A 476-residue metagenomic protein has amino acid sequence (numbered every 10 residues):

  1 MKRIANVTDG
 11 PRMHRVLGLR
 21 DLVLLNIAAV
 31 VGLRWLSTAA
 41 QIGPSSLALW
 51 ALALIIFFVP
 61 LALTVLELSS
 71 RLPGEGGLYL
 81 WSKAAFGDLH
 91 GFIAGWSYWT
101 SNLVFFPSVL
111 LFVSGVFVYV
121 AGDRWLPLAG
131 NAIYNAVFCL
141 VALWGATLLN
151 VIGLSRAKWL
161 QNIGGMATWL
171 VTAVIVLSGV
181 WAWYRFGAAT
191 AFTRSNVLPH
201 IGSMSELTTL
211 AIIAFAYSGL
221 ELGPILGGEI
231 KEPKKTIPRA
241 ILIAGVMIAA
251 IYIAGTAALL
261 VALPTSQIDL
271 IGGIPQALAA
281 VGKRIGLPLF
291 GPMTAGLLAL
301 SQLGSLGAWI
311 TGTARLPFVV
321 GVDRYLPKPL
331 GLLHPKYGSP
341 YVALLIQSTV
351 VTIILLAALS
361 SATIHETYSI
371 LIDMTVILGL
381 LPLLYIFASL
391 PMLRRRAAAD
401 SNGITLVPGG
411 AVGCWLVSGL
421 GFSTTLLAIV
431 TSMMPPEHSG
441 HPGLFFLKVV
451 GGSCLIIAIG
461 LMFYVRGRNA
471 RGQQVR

Functional and structural regions predicted by a protein language model:
M1-L52, F58-L63, L72-E75, T193-R194 (+4 more regions): Membrane-interface "cap" regions at the ends of multi-pass membrane proteins
M1-R3, D9, L80-K83, L110-V137 (+6 more regions): Helix-loop-helix connectors at the membrane interface of multi-pass transporters/channels
T8, S45-A48, P127-Y134, N162-A295: Helix-loop-helix junctions that connect adjacent transmembrane segments in multi-pass membrane transporters
T38-A51, A121-I133, L154-G165, M293 (+4 more regions): Transmembrane helix-loop boundary segments of multi-pass membrane transporters
A40-I42, V59-L143, T147-V151, A299-L316 (+2 more regions): Hydrophobic transmembrane alpha-helices that form the core helical bundles of multi-pass secondary transporters
L80-W81, G87, Y119-R124, A240-G307 (+1 more regions): TM-loop-TM module centered on a large, flexible mid-protein loop between adjacent transmembrane helices in multi-pass
Y134-F186, I241-G245, I372, V376-Y385 (+2 more regions): Membrane-interface loop-to-helix entry segments
L160, L330-G338, L380-E437, L444-L447: C-terminal membrane-solvent junction of multi-pass transporters and transport-like membrane proteins
